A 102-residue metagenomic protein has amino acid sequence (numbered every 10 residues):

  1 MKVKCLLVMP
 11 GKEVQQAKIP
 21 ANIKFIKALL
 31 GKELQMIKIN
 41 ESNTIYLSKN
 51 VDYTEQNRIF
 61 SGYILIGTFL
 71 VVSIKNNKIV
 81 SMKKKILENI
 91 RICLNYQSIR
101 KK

Functional and structural regions predicted by a protein language model:
M1-K102: Short beta-rich binding modules
